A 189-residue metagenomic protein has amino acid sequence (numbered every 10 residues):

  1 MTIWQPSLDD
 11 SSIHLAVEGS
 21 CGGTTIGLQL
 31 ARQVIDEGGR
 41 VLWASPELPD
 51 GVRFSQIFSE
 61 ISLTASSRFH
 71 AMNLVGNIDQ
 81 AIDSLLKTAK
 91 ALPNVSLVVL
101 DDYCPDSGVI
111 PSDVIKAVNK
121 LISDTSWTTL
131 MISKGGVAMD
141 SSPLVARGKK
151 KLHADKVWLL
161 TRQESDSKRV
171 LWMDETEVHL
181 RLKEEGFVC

Functional and structural regions predicted by a protein language model:
M1-S11, G186-C189: A short, basic N-terminal segment
P6-S7, Q33-D36, S62-T64, A89-P93 (+1 more regions): Conserved catalytic network of the ASCE P-loop NTPase/AAA+ motor domain
L8-D83: Conserved P-loop
P46-L48, Y103, K134-G135: Short, ordered loop/turn segments at secondary-structure junctions
G51, S107-G108, M139: Conserved protein kinase catalytic core
Q56-E60, S112-I115, L144-R147: Short, glycine/charged-enriched secondary-structure capping and boundary segments
L74-T129: Phosphate-binding/switch loop-helix module in NTP-utilizing enzymes
W127-C189: Phosphate-binding/switch region of NTP-binding enzymes
